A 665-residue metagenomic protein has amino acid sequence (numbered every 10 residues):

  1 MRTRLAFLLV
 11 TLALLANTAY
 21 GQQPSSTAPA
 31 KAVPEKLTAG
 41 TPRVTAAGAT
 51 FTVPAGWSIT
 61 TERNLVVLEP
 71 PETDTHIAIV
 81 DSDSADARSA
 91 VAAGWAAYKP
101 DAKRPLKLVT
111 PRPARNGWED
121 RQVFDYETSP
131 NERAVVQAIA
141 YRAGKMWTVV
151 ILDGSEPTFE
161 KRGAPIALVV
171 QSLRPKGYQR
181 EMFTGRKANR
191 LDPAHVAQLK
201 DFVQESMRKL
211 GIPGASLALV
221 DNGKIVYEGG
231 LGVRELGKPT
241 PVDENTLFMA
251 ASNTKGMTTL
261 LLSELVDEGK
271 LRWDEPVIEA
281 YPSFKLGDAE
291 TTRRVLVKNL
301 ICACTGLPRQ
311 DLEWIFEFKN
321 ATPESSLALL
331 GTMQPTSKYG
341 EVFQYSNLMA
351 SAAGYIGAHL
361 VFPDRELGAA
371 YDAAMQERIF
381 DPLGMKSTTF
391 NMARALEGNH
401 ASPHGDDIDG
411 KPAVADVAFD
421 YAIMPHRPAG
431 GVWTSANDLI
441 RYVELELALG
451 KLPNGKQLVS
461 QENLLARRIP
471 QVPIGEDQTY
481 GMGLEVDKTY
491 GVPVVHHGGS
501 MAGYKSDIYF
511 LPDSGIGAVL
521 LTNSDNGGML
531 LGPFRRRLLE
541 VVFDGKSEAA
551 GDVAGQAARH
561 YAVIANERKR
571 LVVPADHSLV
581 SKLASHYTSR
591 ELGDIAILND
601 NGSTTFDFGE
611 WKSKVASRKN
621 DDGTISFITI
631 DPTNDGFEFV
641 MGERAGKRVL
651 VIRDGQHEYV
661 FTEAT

Functional and structural regions predicted by a protein language model:
A6-N17: Bacterial N-terminal signal peptides
Q23-S26, P34-T38, A47, I59-T158: Conserved polar/disulfide-associated segments of primarily extracytoplasmic proteins
N64-L68, K569-F608, M641: Short, solvent-exposed loop/hinge segments that bridge or flank secondary-structure elements
A85-A93, S589-D622: N-terminal glycine/threonine-rich, aromatic-flanked beta-hairpin/loop signature
S129-A134, I139-A140, E567-K569, T624-T665: Beta-sheet ligand-binding and adhesion/scaffold domains
Q171, P175-K200, L520-R590, R644-T665: Short, gly/Ser/Thr-rich active-site loops of penicillin-recognizing serine hydrolases
L191-A250, K270-R272, E279-A280, G287 (+3 more regions): Short, conserved catalytic-motif segment at the N-terminal edge
K224, E228-E235, D288-D507: Short, surface-exposed loop or secondary-structure junction motifs that flank catalytic or metal-binding residues
